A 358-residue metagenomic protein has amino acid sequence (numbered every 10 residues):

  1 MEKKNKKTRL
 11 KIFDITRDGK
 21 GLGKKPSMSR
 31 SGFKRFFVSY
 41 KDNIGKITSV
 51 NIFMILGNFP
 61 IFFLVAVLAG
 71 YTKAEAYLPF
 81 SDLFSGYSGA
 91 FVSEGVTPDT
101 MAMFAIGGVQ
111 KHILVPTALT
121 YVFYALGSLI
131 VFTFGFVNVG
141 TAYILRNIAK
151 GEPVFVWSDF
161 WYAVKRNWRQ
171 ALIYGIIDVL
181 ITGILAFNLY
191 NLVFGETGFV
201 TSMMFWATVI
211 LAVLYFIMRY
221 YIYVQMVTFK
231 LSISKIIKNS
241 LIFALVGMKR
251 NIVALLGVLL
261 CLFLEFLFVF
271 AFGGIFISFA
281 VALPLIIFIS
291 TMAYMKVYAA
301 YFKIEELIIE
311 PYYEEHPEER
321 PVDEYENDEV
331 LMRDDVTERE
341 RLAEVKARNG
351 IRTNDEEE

Functional and structural regions predicted by a protein language model:
M1-Y190, T201, Y220, Q225-N239 (+3 more regions): Helix-coil boundary and N-terminal low-complexity module in membrane systems
Y190-E196, L267-F276: Juxtamembrane "helix-exit" motif on the non-cytosolic side of transmembrane helices
T197, T201-M204: Membrane-interface helix-boundary signature
M204-A212: Alpha-helical transmembrane segments of multi-pass membrane proteins
L211-I222: Hydrophobic alpha-helical transmembrane segments of polytopic membrane proteins
